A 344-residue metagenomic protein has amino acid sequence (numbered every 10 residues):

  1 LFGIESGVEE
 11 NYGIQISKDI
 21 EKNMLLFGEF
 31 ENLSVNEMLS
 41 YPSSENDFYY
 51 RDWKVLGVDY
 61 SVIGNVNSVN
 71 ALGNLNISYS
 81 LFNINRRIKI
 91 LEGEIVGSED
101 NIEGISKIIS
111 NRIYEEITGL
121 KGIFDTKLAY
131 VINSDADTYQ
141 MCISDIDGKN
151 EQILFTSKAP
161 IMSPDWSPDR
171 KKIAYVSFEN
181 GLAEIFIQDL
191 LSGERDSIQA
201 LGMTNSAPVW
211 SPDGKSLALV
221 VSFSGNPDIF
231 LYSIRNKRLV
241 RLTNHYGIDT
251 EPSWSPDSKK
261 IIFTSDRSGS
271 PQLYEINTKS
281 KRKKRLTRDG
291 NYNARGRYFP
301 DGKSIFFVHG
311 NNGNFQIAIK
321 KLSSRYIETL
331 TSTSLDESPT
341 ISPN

Functional and structural regions predicted by a protein language model:
L1-R51, V62-V66: Short beta-strand->alpha-helix linker/helix-N-cap micro-motif that forms a surface specificity/interaction loop
E45-R112: Amphipathic beta-strand/beta-sheet edge segments enriched in Tyr/Trp
N85, D145-K149, D189-G193, S233-K237 (+2 more regions): Short loop/turn segments that connect beta-strands within beta-propeller blades
K121, I132-Q140, S157-A159, V176-E184 (+8 more regions): A flexible loop/linker signature enriched in serine peptidases of the S9 family
G122-F124, P168-D169, P212-D213, P256-D257 (+2 more regions): Residue-level detector of Asp-centered blade-edge/turn motifs that repeat once per structural unit in beta-propeller
L128, R170-A174, G214-A218, I261-I262 (+1 more regions): Hydrophobic beta-strand positions that form the internal "hydrophobic ladder" of WD40/Gbeta-like beta-propeller blades
N150-F155, E194-Q199, R238-T243, R282-T287 (+1 more regions): A short beta-strand motif characteristic of beta-propeller blades
